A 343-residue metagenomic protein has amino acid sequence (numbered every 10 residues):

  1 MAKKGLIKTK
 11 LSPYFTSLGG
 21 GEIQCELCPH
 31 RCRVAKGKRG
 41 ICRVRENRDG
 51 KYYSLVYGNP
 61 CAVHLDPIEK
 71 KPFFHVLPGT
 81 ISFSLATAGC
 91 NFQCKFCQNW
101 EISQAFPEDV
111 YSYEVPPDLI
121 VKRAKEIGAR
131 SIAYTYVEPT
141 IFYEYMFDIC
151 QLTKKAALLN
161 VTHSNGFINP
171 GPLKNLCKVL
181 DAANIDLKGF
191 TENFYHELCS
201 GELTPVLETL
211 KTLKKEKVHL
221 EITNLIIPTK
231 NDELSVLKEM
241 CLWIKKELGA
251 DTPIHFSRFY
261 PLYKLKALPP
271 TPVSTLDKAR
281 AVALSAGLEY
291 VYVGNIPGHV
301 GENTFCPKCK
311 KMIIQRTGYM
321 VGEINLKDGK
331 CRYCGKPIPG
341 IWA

Functional and structural regions predicted by a protein language model:
M1-K36, K230-A343: Auxiliary Fe-S-binding modules of radical SAM enzymes
A2-C25, P29-T87, W100-Q104, E302 (+2 more regions): N-terminal [4Fe-4S]-dependent radical SAM core
K38, C90, T191: A generic "binding-loop/recognition-motif" signal
G50-F147, L152: Extended interfacial segments that mediate partner engagement and assembly in macromolecular machines
Y52, C94-K95, P107, E144 (+7 more regions): Short acidic, gly/pro-rich beta-turn/loop elements at beta-sheet edges and active-site/ligand-binding grooves
F74-H75, K174, E323: Short secondary-structure boundary/capping segments
E114-S274, A279-V282: Conserved AdoMet/S-adenosylmethionine-binding subsite of the radical SAM
